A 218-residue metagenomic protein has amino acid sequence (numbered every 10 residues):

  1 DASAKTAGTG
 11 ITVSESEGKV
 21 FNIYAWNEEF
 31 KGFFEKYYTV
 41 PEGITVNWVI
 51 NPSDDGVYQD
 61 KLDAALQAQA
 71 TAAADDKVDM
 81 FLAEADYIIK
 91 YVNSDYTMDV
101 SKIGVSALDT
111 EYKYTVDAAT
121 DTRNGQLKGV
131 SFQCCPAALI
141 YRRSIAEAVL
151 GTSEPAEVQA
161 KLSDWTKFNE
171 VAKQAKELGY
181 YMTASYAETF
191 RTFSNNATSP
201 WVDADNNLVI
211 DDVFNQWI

Functional and structural regions predicted by a protein language model:
D1-I89, V105: Conserved N-terminal structural module of periplasmic/extracytoplasmic solute-binding proteins
A2-I11, A83-A138, E147, T166-N169 (+2 more regions): Hinge/lid segment of periplasmic solute-binding proteins
A4-A7, A70, Y112, S153-E154 (+1 more regions): Alpha-helix capping and helix-coil boundary motifs
K31-E35, Q59, D63, A85-I88 (+5 more regions): Extracytoplasmic/secreted envelope proteins and their assembly/folding machinery, especially bacterial periplasmic
G43-I44, Y114, T152: Short, well-ordered coil loops that connect the C-terminus of an alpha-helix to the N-terminus of a beta-strand
G43-T45, K77, S94-T97, G179: A generic structural signal for alpha->beta connector loops
K61-A72, E84, K90-S94, I103 (+2 more regions): Structured segments of extracytoplasmic/periplasmic soluble domains in secreted or envelope-associated proteins
S106, D121-F190, P200-I218: Helix-loop-helix "hinge/cap" segment bordering the ligand-binding cleft or interdomain interface
